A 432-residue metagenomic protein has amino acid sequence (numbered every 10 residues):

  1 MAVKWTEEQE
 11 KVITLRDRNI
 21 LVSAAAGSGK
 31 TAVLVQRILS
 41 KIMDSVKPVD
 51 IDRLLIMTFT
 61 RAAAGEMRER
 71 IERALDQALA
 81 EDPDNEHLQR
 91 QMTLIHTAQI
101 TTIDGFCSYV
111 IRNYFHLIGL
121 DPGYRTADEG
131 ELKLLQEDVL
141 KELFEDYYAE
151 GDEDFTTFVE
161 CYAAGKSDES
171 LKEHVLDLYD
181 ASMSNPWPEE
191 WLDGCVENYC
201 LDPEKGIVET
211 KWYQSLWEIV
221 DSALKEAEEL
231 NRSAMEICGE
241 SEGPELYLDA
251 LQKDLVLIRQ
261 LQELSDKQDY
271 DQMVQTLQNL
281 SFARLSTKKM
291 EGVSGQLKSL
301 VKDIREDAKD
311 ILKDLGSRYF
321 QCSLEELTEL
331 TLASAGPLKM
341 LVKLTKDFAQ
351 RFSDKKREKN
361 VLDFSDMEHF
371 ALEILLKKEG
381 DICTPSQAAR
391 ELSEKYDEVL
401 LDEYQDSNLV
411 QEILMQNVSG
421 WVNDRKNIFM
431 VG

Functional and structural regions predicted by a protein language model:
K4-E8, I13-T14, N19-S23, D50 (+7 more regions): Conserved helicase NTPase motor core
R18-R37: Walker A/P-loop
T31, I51, M92-Q99, L117-W187 (+5 more regions): ATP-hydrolysis module of ASCE/P-loop NTPase motor domains, specifically the Walker B Asp-Glu catalytic pair
V33-V49, S419-G420: Walker A/P-loop NTP-binding motif
R53, K172-L362: Conserved ATP-driven helicase/translocase motor core recognized via long, highly charged RecA-like/P-loop NTPase domain
L54-I71, I103-C107: Conserved Walker A/P-loop ATP-binding site and its immediately adjacent core in helicase/helicase-like ATPase domains
A64-H96, L117: Conserved helix-turn-beta segment of the N-terminal RecA-like "Helicase ATP-binding" lobe in SF1/SF2 helicases
E86-S108, N360-F370: Inter-Walker segment of RecA-like/P-loop motor cores
